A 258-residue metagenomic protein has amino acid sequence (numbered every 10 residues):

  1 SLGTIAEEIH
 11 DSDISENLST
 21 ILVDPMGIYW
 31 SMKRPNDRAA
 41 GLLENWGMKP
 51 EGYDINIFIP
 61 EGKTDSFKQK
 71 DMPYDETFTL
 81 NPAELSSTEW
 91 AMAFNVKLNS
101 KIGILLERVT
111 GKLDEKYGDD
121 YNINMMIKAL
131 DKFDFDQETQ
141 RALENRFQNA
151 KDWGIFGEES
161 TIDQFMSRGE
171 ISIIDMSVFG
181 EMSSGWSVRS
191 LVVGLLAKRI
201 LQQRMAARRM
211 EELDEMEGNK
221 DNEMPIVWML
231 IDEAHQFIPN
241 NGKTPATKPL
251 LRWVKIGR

Functional and structural regions predicted by a protein language model:
S1: Walker A/P-loop
T4-K255: P-loop NTPase motor domains
R258: Anion (oxyanion) recognition and catalysis
